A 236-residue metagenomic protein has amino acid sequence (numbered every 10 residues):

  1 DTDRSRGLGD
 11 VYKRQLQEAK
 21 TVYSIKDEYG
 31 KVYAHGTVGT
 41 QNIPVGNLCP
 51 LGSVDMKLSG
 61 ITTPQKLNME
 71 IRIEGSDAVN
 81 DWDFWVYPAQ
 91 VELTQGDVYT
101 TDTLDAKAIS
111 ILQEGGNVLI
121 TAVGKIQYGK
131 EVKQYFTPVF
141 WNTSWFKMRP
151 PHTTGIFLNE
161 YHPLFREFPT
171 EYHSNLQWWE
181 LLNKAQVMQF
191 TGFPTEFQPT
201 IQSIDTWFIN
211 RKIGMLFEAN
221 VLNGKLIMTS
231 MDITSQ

Functional and structural regions predicted by a protein language model:
D1-Y12: Single conserved hydrophobic/aromatic residue that forms the stacking wall/gate of nucleotide- or nucleobase-binding
K13-A19: A short beta-turn/strand-edge loop motif at beta-sheet boundaries
S24-Y33, E74-S76: Change "in extracellular beta-sheet-rich domains … of secreted and cell-surface proteins" to "in beta-sheet-rich domains
K31-T62: Intrinsically disordered, low-complexity Pro/Gly/Ser/Thr-rich segments with frequent PxxP/GP/PP motifs and embedded
P64-G75: Short, aromatic- and glycine-rich surface loops/edge beta-strands on solvent-exposed regions
A78-P88: Edge beta-strands of extracellular beta-sandwich domains
V91, G96-S144, N220-N223, T229: Short alpha-beta junction capping motif
Q127-Y128, S144-Q236: Catalytic beta-strand/loop cores that center a nucleophilic Ser/Cys/Thr and support acyl-enzyme chemistry
